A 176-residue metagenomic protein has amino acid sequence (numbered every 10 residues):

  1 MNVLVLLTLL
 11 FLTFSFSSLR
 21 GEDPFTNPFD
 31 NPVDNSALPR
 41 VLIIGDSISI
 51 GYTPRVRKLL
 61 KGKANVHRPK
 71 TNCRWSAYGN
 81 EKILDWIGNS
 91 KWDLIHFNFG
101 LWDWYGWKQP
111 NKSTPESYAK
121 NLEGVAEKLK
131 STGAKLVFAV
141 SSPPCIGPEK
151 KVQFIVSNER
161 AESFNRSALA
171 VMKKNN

Functional and structural regions predicted by a protein language model:
V5-S15: Bacterial N-terminal signal peptides
F14-G21, A170: Intrinsically disordered, low-complexity serine/threonine-rich segments
L19-K91, I95: Serine-esterase "nucleophile elbow" of acetyl-processing enzymes
N35, K58-N65, Y78-N176: Alpha-helical cap/lid subdomain in secreted, periplasmic, or secretory-pathway luminal O-acyl-processing enzymes
